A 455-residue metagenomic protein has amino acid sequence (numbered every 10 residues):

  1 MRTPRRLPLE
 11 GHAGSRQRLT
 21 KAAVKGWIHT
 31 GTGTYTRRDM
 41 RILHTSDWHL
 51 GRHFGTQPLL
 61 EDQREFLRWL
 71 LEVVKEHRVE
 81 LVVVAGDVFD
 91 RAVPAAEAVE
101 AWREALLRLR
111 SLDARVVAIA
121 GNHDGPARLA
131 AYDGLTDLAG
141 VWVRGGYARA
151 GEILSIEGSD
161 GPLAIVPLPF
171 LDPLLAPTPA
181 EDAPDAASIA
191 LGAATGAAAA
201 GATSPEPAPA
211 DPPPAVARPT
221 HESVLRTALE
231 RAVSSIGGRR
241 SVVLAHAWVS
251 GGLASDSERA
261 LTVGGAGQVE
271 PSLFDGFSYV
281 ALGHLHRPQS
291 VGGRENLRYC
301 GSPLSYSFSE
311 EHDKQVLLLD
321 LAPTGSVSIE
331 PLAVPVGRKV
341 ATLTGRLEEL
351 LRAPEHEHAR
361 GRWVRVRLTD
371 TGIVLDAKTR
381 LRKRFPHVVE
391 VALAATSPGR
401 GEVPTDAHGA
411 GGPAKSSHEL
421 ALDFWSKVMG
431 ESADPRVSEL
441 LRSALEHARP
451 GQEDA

Functional and structural regions predicted by a protein language model:
L7-L9, L19, L191: Leucine-biased recognition of intrinsically disordered, low-complexity hydrophobic segments
V24-W27, Y35-R38, E76, L81 (+1 more regions): Accessory, non-catalytic peripheral segments of nucleic-acid enzymes
K25-L107, S111, S443-H447, A455: N-terminal active-site segment of His-dependent metallophosphoesterases
D47, L67, D87, W102 (+7 more regions): Divalent metal-coordination and catalytic microenvironments
T56, P94, A120-P288, G292-R294: His/Asp/Glu-rich metal-coordinating catalytic cores of metallo-dependent phosphodiesterases/hydrolases acting on
S111-R115, E295: A short helix->loop->beta-strand "cap" motif at the edges of active sites that frequently abuts
G151-S159, L168, T203, L297-R360: Binuclear metal-dependent phosphoesterase catalytic core
